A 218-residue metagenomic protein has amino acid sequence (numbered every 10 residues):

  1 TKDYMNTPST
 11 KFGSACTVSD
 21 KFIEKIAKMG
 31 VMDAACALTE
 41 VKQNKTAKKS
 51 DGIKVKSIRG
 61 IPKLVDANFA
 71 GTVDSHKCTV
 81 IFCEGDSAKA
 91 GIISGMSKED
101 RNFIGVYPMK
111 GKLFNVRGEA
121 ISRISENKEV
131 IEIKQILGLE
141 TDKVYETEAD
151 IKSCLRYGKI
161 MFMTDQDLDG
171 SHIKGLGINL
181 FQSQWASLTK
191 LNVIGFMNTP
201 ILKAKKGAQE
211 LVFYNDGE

Functional and structural regions predicted by a protein language model:
T1-F114, D150-K152, K159: GHKL-family ATPase ATP-binding module
D51, V55, D74, T79 (+2 more regions): C-terminal interaction appendages of subunits in large macromolecular complexes
